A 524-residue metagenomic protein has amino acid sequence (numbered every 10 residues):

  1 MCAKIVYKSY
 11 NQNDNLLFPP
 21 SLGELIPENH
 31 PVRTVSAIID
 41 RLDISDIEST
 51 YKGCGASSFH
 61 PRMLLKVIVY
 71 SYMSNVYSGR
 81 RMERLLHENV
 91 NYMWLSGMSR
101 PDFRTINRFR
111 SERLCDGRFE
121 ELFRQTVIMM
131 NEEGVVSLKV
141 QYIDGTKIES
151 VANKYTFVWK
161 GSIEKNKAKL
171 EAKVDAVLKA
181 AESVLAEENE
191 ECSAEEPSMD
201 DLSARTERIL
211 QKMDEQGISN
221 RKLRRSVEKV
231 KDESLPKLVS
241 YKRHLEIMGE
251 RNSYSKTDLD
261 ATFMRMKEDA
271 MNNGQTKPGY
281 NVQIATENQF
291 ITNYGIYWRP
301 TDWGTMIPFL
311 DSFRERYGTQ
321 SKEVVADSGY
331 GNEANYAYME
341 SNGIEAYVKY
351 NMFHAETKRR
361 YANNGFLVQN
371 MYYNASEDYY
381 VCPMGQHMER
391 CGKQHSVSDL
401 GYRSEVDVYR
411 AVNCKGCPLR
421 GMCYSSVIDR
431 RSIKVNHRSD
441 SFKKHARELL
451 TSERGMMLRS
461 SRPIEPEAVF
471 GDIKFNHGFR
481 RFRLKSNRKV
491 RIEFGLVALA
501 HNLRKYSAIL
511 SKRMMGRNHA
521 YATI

Functional and structural regions predicted by a protein language model:
C2-R33: Hydrophobic alpha-helical membrane-insertion signals
A3, S9, I68, N75-E88 (+1 more regions): Anion-binding and metal-coordination hotspots
K8-Q12, A56-S57, M82, W94-L95: A short, ordered amphipathic alpha-helix with a cationic face
N15, E28, D40, H60 (+2 more regions): Generic alpha-helical segment signature
E24, A56-H60, S71, N75 (+2 more regions): Short secondary-structure transition/capping motifs
P27-V69: Basic, short loop/linker segments at the boundary and entry of helix-turn-helix/winged-helix-like folds
A37-E48, M73-V76, E88-L95: Short helix-loop boundary/capping segments at the starts of domains
C54, M93-G97, T126-I128: Catalytic micro-motifs at enzyme active sites that drive phosphoryl/nucleotidyl and oxygen chemistry
